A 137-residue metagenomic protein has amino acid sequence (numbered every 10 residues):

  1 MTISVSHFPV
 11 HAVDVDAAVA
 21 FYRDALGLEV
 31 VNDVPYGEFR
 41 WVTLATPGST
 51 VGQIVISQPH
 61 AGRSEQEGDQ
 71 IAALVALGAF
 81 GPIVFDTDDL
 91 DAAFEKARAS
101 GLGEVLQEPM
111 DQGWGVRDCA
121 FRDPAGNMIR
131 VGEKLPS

Functional and structural regions predicted by a protein language model:
M1-H7, E29-F85, A92-R122, E133-S137: Vicinal oxygen chelate
A17-A18, A92: Short Gly/charged-rich anion-binding patches and loops
A18-R23, A97, D123-G126: Conserved active-site tyrosine of GNAT-family acetyltransferases
